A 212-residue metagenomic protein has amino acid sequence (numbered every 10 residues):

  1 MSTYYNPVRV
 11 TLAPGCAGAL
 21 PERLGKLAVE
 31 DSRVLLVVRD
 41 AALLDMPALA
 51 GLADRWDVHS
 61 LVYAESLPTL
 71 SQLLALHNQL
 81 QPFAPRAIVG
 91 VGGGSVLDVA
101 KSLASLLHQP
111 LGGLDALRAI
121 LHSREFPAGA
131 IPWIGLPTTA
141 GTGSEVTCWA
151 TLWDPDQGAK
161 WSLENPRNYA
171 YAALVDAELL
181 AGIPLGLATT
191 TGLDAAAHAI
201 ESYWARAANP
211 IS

Functional and structural regions predicted by a protein language model:
M1-A87: ATP/NTP phosphate-donor binding region
V8-L12, E65-P68, G92-S95, P184 (+2 more regions): Catalytic cores of large soluble enzymes that bind and process phosphate-bearing ligands
G18, S95-L97, A140-T142, A181 (+1 more regions): Glycine-rich nucleotide phosphate-binding loop and flanking beta-alpha elements of Rossmann-like dinucleotide-binding
P21, L74-H77, K101, L193-E201: Predominant activation on well-ordered alpha-helical scaffold segments within soluble catalytic domains
L24, A28, L80, A104-L107 (+1 more regions): Structural signal for hydrophobic packing residues in well-ordered secondary-structure cores of soluble enzyme domains
S71-N78, P82-V175: Glycine/threonine-rich beta-strand-loop-alpha-helix active-site module that forms ligand/phosphate-binding
W149-S212: Carboxylate- and glycine-rich phosphate/diphosphate-binding segment that chelates Mg2+/Mn2+
